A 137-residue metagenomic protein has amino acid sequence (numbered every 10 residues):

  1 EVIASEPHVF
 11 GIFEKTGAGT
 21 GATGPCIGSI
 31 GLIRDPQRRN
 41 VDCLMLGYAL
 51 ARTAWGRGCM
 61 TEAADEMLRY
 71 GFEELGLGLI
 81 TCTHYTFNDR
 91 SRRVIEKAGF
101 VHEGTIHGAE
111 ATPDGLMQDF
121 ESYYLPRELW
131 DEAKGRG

Functional and structural regions predicted by a protein language model:
E1-T53, E66-Y70, E74, V101-E103 (+1 more regions): GNAT-family acyltransferases
G56-T61: Glycine-rich acyl-CoA binding loop
A63, M67-L68, S91: Structural preference for long, well-ordered alpha-helical segments in enzyme cores
E74-T83: Conserved GNAT acetyl-CoA-binding A-motif
C82-R92: Conserved beta-strand-loop-alpha-helix junction that forms the acyl-donor binding cleft
I95: Conserved active-site tyrosine of GNAT-family acetyltransferases
